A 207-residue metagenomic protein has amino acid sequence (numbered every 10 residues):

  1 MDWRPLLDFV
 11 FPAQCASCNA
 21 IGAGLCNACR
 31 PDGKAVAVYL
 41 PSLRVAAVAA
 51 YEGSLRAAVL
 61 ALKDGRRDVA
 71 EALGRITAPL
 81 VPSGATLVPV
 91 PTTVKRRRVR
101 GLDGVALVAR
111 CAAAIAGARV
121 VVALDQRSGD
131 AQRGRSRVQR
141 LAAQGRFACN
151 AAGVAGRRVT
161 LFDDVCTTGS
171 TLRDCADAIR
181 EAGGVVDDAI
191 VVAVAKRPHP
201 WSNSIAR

Functional and structural regions predicted by a protein language model:
M1-R207: Glycine-rich phosphate/pyrophosphate-handling loop used in enzymes and phosphotransfer proteins
